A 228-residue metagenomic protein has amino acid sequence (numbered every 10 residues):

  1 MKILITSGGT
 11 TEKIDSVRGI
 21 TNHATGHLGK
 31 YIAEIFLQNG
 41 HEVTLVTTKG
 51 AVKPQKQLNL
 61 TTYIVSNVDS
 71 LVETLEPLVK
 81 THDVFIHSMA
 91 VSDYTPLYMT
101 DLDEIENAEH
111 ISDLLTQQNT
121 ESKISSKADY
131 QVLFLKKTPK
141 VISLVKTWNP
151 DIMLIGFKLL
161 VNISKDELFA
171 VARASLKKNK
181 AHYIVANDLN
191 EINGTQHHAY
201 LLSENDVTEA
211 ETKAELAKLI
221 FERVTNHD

Functional and structural regions predicted by a protein language model:
M1-D228: A cross-family phosphate/adenosyl-ligand binding-site feature
